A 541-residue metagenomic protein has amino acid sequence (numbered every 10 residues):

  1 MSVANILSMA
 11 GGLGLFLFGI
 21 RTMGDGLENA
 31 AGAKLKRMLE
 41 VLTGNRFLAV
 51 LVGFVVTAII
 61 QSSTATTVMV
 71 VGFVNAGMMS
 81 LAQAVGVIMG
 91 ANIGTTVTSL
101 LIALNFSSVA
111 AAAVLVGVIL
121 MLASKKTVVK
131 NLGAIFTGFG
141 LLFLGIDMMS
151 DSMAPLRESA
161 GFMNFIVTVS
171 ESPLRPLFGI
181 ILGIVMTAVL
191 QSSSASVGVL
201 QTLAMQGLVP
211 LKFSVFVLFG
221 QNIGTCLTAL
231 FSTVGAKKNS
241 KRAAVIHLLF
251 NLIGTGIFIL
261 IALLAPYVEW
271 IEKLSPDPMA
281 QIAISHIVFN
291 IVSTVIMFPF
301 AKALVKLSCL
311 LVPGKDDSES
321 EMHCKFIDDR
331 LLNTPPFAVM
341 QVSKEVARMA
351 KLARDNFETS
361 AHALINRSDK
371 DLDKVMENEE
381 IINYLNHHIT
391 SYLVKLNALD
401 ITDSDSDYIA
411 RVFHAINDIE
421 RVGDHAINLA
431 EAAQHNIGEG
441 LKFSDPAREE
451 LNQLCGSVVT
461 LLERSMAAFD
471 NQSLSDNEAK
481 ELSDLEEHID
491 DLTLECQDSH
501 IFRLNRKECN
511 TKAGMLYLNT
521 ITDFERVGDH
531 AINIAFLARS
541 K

Functional and structural regions predicted by a protein language model:
S2-I6, L35-V50, S108-V109, N164-I181 (+4 more regions): Membrane-interfacial loop-to-helix junctions in multi-pass transporters
V3-L7, L13-F18, S99-A112, L122-I135 (+2 more regions): Juxtamembrane and boundary regions of transmembrane helices in multi-pass small-molecule transporters and channels
G11-I60, T64-T67, K126-L200, A204-M205: Membrane-embedded alpha-helical segments and adjacent helix-loop junctions characteristic of multi-pass solute
L13, A33, R37, V41 (+14 more regions): Alpha-helical transmembrane segments of multi-pass membrane proteins, especially transporters and channels
G19, Q61, I93, G145 (+9 more regions): Residue-level signature of catalytic and energy-coupling elements of molecular machines, predominantly ATP/GTP-dependent
D25-K36, V70-A82, L156-M163, V199-Q206 (+3 more regions): Juxtamembrane helix-loop transition segments at the membrane interface in multi-pass membrane proteins
T57-I60, V68-G94, L100-V109, G117-M121 (+6 more regions): Membrane-interfacial helix-loop connectors
M79, F106, V209, G235-K241 (+3 more regions): Cytosolic, long alpha-helical scaffolding segments
